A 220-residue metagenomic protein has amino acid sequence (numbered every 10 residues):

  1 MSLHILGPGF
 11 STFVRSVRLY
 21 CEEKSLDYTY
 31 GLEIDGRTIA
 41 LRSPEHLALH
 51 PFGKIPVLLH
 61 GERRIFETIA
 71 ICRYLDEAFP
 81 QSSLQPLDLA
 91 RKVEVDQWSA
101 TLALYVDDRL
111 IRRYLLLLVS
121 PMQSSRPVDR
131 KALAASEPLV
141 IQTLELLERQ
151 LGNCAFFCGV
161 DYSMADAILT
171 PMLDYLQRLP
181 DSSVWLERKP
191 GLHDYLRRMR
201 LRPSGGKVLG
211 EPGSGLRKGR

Functional and structural regions predicted by a protein language model:
M1-A134: GST-like domain detector, emphasizing the conserved glutathione-binding G-site in the N-terminal thioredoxin-like
L26, P51, P80, G152 (+2 more regions): Proline-centered flexible-loop/turn and helix-kink motifs
I34, M164, P212: Short, solvent-exposed turn/loop segments enriched in Gly/Ser/Thr/Pro and often Arg
L47-A48, A100, G152, R197-R200 (+1 more regions): Alpha-helix boundary recognition
S82-L87, F157-V160, V184-W185, G206-E211: Short, hydrophobic secondary-structure boundary micro-motifs
L104-L201: GST-like fold's C-terminal all-alpha helical module
V208-R220: Terminal-tail/helix-coil boundary detector
